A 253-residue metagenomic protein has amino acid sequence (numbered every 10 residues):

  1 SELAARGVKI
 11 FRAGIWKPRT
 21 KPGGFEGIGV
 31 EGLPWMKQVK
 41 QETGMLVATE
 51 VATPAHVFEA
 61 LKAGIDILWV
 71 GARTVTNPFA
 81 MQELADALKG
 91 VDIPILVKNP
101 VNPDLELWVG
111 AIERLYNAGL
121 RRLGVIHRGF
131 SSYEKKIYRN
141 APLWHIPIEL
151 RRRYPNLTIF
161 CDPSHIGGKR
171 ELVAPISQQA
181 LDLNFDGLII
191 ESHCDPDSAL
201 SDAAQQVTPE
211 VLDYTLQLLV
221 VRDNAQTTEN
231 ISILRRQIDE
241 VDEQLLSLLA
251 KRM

Functional and structural regions predicted by a protein language model:
S1, P22-E26, M45-V51, A72 (+4 more regions): Active-site mouth loops of central-metabolism enzymes
A4, K9, I28-E31, W35-L46: Long, contiguous binding/interaction regions
R6-A13, I189-E191, S247, K251-R252: N-terminal glycine-rich anion-binding loops that anchor highly charged ligand groups
K9, I65-D66, D186, D242: Receiver (REC) domain switch/active-site residues of two-component response regulators
R12, G24-I28, M45-T53, V57 (+3 more regions): Catalytic beta/alpha-barrel core
R12-E31, H193-A203: Glycine-rich, proline-tolerant flexible connector loops at the mouths of alpha/beta enzymes
A80-Y214, Q226-T227: Catalytic alpha/beta core domains of metabolic enzymes, predominantly
L219-M253: Extended, charge-rich alpha-helical interface modules
